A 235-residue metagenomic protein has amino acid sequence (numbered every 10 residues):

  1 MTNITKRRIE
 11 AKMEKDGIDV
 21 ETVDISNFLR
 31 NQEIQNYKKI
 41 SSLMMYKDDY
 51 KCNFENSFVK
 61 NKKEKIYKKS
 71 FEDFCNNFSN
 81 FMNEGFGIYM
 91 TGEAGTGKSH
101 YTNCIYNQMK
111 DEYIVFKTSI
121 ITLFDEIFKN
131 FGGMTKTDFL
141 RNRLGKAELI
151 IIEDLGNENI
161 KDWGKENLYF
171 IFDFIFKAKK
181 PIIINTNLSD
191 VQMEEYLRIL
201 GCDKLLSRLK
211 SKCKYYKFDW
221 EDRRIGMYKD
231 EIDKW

Functional and structural regions predicted by a protein language model:
M1-D73, S211-Y216, W220, R224-W235: A short, basic N-terminal segment
F58-K60, I88-G92, L123-K129, N157-I160: Surface-exposed cleft-lining segments at the edges of enzyme active sites
K65-F71, Y106-K146, N159, K165-E166: Short glycine-rich substrate-engagement loop in P-loop NTPases that contacts/grips substrate
M82-T102: Walker A/P-loop nucleotide-binding motif
Y89, V115-T118, I183-I184, K217: A structural signal for short, well-ordered beta-strand segments and their strand-loop junctions that often border
Y113-I114, K146-L149, A178-I184: Loop/turn-to-beta-strand initiation segments
D125, N130, L155-W235: Replace "adjacent to P-loop NTPase cores in ATP/GTP-dependent enzymes" with "adjacent to NTP-binding cores
